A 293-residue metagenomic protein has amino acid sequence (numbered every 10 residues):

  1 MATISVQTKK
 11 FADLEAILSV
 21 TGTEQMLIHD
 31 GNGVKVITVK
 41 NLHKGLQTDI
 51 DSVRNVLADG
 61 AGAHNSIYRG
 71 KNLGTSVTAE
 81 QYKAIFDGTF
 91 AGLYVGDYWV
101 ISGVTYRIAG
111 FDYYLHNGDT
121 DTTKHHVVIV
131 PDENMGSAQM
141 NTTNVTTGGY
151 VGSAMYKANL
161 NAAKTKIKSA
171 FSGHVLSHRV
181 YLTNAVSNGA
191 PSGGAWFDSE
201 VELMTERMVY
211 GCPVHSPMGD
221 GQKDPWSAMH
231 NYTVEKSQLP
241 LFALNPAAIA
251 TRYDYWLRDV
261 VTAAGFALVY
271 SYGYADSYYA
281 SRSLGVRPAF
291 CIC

Functional and structural regions predicted by a protein language model:
M1-T21, C293: Short, intrinsically disordered N-terminal pre-domain segments
T3-S5, V36, Y98-V100: Ser/Thr- (and often Asn-) enriched beta-sheet segments in non-cytosolic proteins
G22-I28: Right-handed beta-helix
I28-Q47: Short, surface-exposed terminal/edge motifs of secreted or surface/virion proteins that either
N55-C293: Collagenous Gly-X-Y triple-helix signature in extracellular proteins
